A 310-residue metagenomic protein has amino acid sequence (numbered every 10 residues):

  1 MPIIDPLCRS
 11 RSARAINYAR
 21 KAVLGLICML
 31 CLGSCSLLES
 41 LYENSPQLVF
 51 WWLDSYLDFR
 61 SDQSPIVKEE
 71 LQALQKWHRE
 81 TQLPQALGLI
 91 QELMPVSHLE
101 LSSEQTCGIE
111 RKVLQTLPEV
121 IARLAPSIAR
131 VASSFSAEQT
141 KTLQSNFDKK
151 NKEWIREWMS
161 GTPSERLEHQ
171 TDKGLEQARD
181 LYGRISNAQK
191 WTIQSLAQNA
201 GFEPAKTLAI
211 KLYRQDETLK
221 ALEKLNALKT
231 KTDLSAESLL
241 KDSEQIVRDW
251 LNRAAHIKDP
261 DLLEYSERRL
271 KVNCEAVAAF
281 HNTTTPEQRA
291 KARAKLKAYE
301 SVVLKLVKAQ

Functional and structural regions predicted by a protein language model:
I3-V23: Bacterial N-terminal signal peptides that target proteins for export
V23-L30: Sec-dependent N-terminal signal peptides
G33-S34: C-terminal motif of bacterial Sec signal peptides marking the signal peptidase cleavage site
L38-A73, M159-I193: Immediate post-signal-peptide N-terminus of mature secreted/exported proteins
E39-T142, N146, K150, K295-Y299: N-terminal Sec/ER secretory leader and immediately downstream segment of secreted/extracellular precursors
A129-P260: Extended amphipathic alpha-helical interaction segments
E264-K271, E275-N282, A292-K295, K308-Q310: C-terminal soluble interaction/assembly domains
P286-R289: Charged, amphipathic alpha-helical scaffolding segments
